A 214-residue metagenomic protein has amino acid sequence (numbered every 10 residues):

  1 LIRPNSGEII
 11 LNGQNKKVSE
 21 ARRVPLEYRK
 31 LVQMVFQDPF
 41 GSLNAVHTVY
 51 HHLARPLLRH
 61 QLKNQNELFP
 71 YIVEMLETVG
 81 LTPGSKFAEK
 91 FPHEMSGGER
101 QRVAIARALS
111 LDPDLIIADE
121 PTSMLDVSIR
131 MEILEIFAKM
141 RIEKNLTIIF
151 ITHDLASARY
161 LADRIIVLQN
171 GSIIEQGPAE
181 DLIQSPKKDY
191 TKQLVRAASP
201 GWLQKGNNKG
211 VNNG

Functional and structural regions predicted by a protein language model:
K16-Q33, H51, R59, D181-P186: ABC ATPase NBD coupling module
F91-M95, E99: Conserved ABC ATPase signature
I105, I133: Hydrophobic anchor residue at the start of the ABC signature
S110-D114: A short, proline-enriched helix->beta-strand linker immediately N-terminal to the Walker B motif in ABC-type P-loop
A158-Y160: A short, surface-exposed alpha-helical micro-motif characterized by mixed small hydrophobic and charged/polar residues
Q176-G177: ABC ATPase "signature
